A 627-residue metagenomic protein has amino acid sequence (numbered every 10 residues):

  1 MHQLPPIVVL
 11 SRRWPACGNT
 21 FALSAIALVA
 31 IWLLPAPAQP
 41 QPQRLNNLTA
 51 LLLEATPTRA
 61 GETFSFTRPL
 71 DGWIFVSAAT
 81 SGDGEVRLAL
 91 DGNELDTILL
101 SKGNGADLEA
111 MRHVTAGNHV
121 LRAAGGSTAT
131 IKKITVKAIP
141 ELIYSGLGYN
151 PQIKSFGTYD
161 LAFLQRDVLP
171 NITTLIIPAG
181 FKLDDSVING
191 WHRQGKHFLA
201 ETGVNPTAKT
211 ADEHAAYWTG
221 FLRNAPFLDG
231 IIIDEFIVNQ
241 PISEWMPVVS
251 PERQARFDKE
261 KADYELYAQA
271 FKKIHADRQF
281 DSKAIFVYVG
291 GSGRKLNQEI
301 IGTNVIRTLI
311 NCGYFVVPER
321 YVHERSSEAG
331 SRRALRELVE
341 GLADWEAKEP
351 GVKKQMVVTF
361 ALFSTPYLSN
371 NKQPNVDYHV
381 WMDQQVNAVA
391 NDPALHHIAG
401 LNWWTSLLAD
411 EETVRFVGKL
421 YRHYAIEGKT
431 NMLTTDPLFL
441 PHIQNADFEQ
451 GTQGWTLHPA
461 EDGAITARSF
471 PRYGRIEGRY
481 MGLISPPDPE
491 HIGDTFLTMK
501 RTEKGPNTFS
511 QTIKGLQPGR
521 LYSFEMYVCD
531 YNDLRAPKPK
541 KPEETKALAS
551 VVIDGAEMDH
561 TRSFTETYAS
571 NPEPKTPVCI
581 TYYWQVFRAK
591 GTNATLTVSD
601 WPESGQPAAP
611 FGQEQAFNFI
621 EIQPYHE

Functional and structural regions predicted by a protein language model:
Q41-V86, A116, V120-S145: Beta-strand-rich recognition domains
T56-R68, G105-A110, T128, R501-G519: Short beta-strands within extracellular/lumenal beta-sheet-rich domains
L70-T80, F448, P506-T545, Y583-Q585 (+2 more regions): Extra-cytoplasmic beta-strand recognition segments
V76, V114-G125, K132-D436: Glycan-processing catalytic domains of CAZymes
G84-L95, K546-G555: Short, surface-exposed beta-strand/strand-loop-strand elements in extracellular ectodomains
L95-V114, G555-N593: Extracellular carbohydrate recognition and processing domains and analogous Trp-centered ligand-binding platforms
G126-I131, P577-V578, P602-Y625: Extracellular carbohydrate recognition
E449-T495: Extracellular glycan-recognition surfaces and repeat-rich motifs
